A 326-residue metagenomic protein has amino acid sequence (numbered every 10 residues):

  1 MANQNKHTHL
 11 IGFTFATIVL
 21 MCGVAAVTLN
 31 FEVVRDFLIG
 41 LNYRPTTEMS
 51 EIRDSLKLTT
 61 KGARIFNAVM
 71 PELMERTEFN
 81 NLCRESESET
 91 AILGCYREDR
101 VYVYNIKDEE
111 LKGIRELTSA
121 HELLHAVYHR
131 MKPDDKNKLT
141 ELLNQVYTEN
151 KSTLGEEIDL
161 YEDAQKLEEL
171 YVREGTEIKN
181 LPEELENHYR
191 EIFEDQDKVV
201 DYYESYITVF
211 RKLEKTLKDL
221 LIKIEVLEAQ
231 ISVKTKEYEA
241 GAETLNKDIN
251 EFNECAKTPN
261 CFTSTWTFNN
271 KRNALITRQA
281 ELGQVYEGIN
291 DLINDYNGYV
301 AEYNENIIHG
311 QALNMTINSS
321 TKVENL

Functional and structural regions predicted by a protein language model:
M1-T8: N-terminal Lys/Arg-rich, disordered targeting/topogenic segments
A2, T14-L29, R44-E98, L139-A242: Metalloprotease/metallohydrolase-associated module, dominated by Zn2+-dependent proteases
V34-E48: Alpha-helical transmembrane signal-anchor/signal-peptide segments
Y102-S119: Short pre-active-site segment immediately N-terminal to the catalytic Zn-binding motif
L117-R130: Active-site recognition of the HExxH zinc-binding catalytic motif
K234-N269: Extended alpha-helical coiled-coil "stalk/arm" regions that act as elongated linkers or oligomerization scaffolds
R278-L326: C-terminal amphipathic alpha-helix
